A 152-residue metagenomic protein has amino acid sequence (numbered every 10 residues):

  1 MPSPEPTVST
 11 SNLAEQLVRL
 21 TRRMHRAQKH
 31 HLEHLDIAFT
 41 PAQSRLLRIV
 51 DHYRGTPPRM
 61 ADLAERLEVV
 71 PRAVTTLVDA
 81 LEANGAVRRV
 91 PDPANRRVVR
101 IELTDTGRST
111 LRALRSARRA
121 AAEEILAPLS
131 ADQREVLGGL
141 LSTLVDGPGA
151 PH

Functional and structural regions predicted by a protein language model:
M1-I37: N-terminal leader segment of winged-helix/HTH proteins
M1-V8, E135-H152: C-terminal regulatory/oligomerization modules of transcriptional regulators
N12, R45, E135: Active-site phosphate/pyrophosphate-handling residues
L20, M24-H31, L67, T110 (+2 more regions): Alpha-helical linker/hinge and terminal dimerization helices associated with HTH transcriptional regulators
R22, R48-G55, R115, S142: Short, locally clustered residues in the helix-turn-helix/winged-helix DNA-binding domain
K29-V70, N84: N-terminal helix-turn-helix DNA-binding core of bacterial DNA-binding proteins
M60-A61, R72, D79, V99: Residues within helix-turn-helix
D79-G139: Charged, amphipathic alpha-helical coiled-coil/dimerization segments
